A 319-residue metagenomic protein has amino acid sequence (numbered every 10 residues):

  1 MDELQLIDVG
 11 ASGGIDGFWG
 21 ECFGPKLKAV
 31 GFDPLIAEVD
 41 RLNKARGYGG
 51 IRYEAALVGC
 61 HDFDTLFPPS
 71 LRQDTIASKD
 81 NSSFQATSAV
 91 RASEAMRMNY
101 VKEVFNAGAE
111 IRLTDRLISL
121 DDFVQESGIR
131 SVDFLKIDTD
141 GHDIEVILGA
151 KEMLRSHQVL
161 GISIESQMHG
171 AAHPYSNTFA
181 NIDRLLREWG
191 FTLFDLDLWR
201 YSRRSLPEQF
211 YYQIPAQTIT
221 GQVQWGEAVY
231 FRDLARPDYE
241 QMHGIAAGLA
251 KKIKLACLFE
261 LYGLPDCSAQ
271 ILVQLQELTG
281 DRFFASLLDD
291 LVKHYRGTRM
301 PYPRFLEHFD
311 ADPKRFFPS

Functional and structural regions predicted by a protein language model:
M1-S319: Phosphate/nucleotide-binding beta-alpha loop and adjacent structural elements of enzyme active sites
